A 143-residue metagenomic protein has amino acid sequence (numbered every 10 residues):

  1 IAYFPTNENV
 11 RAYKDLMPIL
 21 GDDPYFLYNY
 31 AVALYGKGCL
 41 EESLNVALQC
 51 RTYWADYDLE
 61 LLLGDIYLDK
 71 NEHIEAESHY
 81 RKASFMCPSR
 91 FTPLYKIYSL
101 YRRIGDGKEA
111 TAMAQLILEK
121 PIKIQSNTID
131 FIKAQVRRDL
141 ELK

Functional and structural regions predicted by a protein language model:
A2-P5, G36, D69, R103 (+1 more regions): Register position in tetratricopeptide repeats
Y13-K14, A47, Y80, A114: Hydrophobic/aromatic packing residues within the alpha-helices of TPR/SEL1-like helical repeat arrays
M17-P18, L48-T52, R81-F85, E119: Conserved structural position within tetratricopeptide repeats
G21, W54-A55, P88, I122: Short coil turns that delineate tetratricopeptide repeat
Y25-N29, D58-L62, T92-K96, A112 (+1 more regions): Alpha-solenoid helical repeat scaffolds
A83-F85, F91, Y95-Q125: TPR/TPR-like (Sel1-like) alpha-helical repeat modules
